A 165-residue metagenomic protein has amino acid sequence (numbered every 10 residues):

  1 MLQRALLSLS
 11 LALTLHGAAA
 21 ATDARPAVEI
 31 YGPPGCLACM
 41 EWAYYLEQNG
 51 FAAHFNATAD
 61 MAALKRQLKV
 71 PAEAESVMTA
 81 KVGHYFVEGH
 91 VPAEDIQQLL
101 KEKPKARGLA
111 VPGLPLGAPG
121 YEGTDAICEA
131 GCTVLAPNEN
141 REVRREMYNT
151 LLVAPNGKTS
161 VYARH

Functional and structural regions predicted by a protein language model:
R4-H16: Bacterial N-terminal signal peptides
T22-N49: Local sequence-structure signature of Cys/Sec-based thiol-disulfide redox active-site neighborhoods
I30, F55-A57: A structural preference for short, hydrophobic beta-strand core positions in alpha/beta folds
G35, W42, A57-D60, P92-I96: Stable alpha-helical elements in mature extracytoplasmic
A52: Residue-level detector of anion-binding/catalytic polar loops
L64: Pocket-flanking alpha-helical
Q67-H165: Thiol/selenol-based redox catalytic cores and closely related redox-interacting motifs
